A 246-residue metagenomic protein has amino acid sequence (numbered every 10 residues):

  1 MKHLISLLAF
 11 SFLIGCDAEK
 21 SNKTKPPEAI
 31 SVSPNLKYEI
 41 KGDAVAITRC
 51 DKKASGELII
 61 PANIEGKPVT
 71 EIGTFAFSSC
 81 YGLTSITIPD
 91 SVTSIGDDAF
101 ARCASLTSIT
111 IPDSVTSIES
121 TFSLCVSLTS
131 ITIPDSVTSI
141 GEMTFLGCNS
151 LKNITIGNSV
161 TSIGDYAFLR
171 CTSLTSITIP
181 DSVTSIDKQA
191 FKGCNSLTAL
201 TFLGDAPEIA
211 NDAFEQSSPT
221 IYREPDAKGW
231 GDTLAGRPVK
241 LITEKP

Functional and structural regions predicted by a protein language model:
M1-I5: Positively charged n-region of N-terminal signal peptides that target proteins for export
F10, F77-C80: Short secondary-structure subsegments characteristic of cysteine-rich extracellular domains
I14-G15: C-terminal motif of bacterial Sec signal peptides marking the signal peptidase cleavage site
A18-P27: Bacterial Sec signal peptide processing site at the extreme N-terminus
I30-V32: Residues that act as N-cap/strand-start positions at coil-to-secondary-structure junctions
N35-V45, K53-E71, Y81-S94, A104-S117 (+6 more regions): Structural signature of tandem-repeat unit edges
T74-A76, G96-A99, E119-T121, G141-T144 (+3 more regions): Consensus positions within tandem repeat domains that build extended binding/scaffold surfaces
D212-A213, K228-K240: Short, aromatic/basic amphipathic alpha-helical patches
